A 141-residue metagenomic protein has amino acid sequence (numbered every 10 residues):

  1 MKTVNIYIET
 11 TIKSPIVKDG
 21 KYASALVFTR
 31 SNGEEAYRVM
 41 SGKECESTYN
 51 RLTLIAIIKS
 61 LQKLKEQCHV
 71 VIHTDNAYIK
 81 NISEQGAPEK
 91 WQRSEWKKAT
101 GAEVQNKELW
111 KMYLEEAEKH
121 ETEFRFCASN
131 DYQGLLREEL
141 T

Functional and structural regions predicted by a protein language model:
M1-R51, K63: RNase H-like nuclease fold core
Y7-E9, I57, H73: Short hydrophobic segments within beta-strands
I12-I16, Q62-E139: RNase H catalytic domain
Y49-T53, Q105-N106: Phosphate/oxyanion-binding active-site loops and adjacent basic polyanion-contact surfaces
T53-K65: A short, N-terminal amphipathic alpha-helix
